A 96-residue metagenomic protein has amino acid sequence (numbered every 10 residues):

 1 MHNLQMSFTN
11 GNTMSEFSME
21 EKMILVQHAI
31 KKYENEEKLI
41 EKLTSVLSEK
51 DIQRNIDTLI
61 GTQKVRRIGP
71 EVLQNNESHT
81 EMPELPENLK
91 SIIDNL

Functional and structural regions predicted by a protein language model:
M1-S15, I92-N95: Long, low-complexity, charged/polar intrinsically disordered regions in eukaryotic proteins
H2, N10, E20-K22, V26 (+1 more regions): Generic short amphipathic/hydrophobic targeting helices enriched at N-termini, encompassing Sec-type signal peptides
S15-T44: Short amphipathic alpha-helical interface segments
V46-G61: Short amphipathic alpha-helical interaction segments
I60-E71: A short, conserved structural fragment
E71-E77: Minor-groove-contacting beta-hairpin "wing" of winged helix-turn-helix DNA-binding domains
H79-L96: Short, amphipathic alpha-helical interaction segments positioned at domain boundaries
